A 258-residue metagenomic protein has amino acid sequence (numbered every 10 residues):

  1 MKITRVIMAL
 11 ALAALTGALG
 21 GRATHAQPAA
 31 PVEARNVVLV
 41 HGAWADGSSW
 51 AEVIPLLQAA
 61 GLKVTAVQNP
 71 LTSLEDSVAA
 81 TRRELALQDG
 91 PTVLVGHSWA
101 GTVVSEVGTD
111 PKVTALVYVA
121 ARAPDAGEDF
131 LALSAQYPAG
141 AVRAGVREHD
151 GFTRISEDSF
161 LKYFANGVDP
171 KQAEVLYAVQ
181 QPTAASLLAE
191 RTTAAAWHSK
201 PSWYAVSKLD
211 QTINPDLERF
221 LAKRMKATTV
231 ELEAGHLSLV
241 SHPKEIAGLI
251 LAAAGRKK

Functional and structural regions predicted by a protein language model:
A9-A18: Bacterial N-terminal signal peptides
A29-G90, G140: Active-site catalytic motif of lipid deacylating hydrolases and related acyltransferases
V67-N69, V230-G235: Short glycine-rich catalytic loops that host catalytic nucleophiles or stabilize transition states across multiple
V95-A100, V104: Gly/Ala-rich beta-loop-alpha elbow adjacent to hydrolase catalytic centers
T109-V113, V117-E157, A184-L187: Flexible "cap/lid" loop of the alpha/beta hydrolase fold
V175-A196: Active-site nucleophile elbow and catalytic-triad environment of alpha/beta-hydrolase enzymes
Y204-V206: Short beta-strand/loop motif that positions the catalytic acidic residue of the alpha/beta-hydrolase fold
K208-E233, V240, A253: Conserved loop-alpha-helix segment in the C-terminal half of the alpha/beta-hydrolase fold that carries the catalytic
